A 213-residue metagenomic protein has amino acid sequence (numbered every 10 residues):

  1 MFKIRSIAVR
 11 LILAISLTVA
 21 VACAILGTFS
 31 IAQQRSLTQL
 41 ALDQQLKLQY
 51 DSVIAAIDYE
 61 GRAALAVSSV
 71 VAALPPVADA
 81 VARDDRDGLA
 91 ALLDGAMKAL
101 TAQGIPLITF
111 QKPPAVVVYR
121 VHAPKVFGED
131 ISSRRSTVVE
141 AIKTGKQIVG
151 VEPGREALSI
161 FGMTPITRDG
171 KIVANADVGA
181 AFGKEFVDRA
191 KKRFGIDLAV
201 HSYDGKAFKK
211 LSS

Functional and structural regions predicted by a protein language model:
M1-R5: Short, Lys/Arg-rich, polar N-terminal cytosolic tail immediately upstream of the first transmembrane signal-anchor
I7-L13, T18-D87, G95-P106, P113 (+5 more regions): Juxtamembrane extracytoplasmic/periplasmic/luminal helical "stalk" adjacent to the first N-terminal
T18, G183-K184: Alpha-helix N-cap/helix-start and coil->helix boundary motif
T38, V77, L93, V138 (+1 more regions): Generic structural signal of hydrophobic/aromatic residues within well-ordered alpha-helices of folded domains
A90, K98-G179, E185-D188, D197: Extracytoplasmic/periplasmic ligand-binding sensor regions of membrane-associated signaling proteins
V116-V118, K206-K209: Short, active-site-adjacent cap segments at secondary-structure transitions
A174, A207-S213: Extracytoplasmic/periplasmic ligand-binding sensor domains of two-pass membrane signal-transduction receptors
F182, D204-K206: Glycine-rich beta-alpha junction loops
